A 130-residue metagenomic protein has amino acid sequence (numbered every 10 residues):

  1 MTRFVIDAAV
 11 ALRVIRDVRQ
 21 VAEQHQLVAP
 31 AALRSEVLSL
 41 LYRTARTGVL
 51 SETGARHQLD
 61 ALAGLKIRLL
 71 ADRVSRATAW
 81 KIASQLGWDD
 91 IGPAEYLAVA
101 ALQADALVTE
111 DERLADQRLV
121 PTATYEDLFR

Functional and structural regions predicted by a protein language model:
M1-L33, T44-R56: Short, well-structured N-terminal submotif of metal-dependent ribonuclease cores
R13-I15, L40, Q117-R118: Residues that scaffold the ATP/ADP-binding catalytic core of kinase and kinase-like folds
R34, L97-R130: Acidic, PIN/NYN-like endoribonuclease modules and their adjacent C-terminal/linker elements
E36-L41, Q58-A61, T78-A79: A general alpha-helix detector
S39-R46, S84: Short glycine/serine- and small hydrophobic-enriched flexible loop segments
G48-A71: Short hydrophobic interaction/assembly module
R68-A106, E110: Active-site neighborhoods of divalent-metal-dependent phosphate/nucleic-acid chemistry enzymes
